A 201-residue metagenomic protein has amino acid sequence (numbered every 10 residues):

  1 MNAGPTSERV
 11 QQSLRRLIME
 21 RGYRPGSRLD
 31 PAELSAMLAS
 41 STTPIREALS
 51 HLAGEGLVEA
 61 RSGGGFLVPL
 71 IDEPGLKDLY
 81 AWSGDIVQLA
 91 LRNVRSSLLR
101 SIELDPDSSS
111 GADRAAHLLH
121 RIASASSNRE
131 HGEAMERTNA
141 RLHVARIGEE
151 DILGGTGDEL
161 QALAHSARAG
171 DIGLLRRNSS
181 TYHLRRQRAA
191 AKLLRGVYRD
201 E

Functional and structural regions predicted by a protein language model:
M1-L89, S96, R195-R199: Short linear motifs at protein or domain termini
N2-R9, D113-H120, H143, S180: Long, contiguous secondary-structure blocks with strong helical propensity
P5, S109, D151-G154: Short helix-capping and inter-helix turn/linker motifs at the boundaries of alpha-helical repeat units
L17, R21, E59-A60, T138-A145 (+1 more regions): A short secondary-structure junction motif
A60, A115, T156-E159: N-terminal alpha-helical segment
P69-S127, A134, S166-R177: All-alpha effector-binding/dimerization core of bacterial HTH-type transcriptional repressors
S126-E133, R137-R146: Interfacial alpha-helical end/capping and short helix-turn segments at domain and membrane boundaries
I147-E201: C-terminal all-alpha effector/ligand-binding and dimerization domain of prokaryotic HTH-type transcriptional repressors
